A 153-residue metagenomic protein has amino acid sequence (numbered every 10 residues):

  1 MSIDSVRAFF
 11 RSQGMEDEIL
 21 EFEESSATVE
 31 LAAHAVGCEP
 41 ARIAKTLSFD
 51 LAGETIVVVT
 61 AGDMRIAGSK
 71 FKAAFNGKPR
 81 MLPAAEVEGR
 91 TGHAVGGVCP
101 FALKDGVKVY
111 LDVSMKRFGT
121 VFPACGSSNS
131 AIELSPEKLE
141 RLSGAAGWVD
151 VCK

Functional and structural regions predicted by a protein language model:
M1-K153: Extended, low-hydrophobicity, polar/charged segments
